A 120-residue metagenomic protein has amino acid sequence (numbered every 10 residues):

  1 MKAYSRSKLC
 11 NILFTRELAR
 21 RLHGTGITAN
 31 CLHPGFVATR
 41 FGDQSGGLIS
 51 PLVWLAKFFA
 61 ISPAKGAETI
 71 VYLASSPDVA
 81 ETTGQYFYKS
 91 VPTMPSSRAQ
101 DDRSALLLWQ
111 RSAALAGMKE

Functional and structural regions predicted by a protein language model:
M1-I27, H33-A56: Catalytic loop of short-chain dehydrogenase/reductase
S7, C31, W54-M94, Q100-L106 (+1 more regions): C-terminal helical subdomain
T15-A19, V71, W109, A113: Non-transmembrane alpha-helical segments in soluble domains of secreted/periplasmic/extracellular proteins
L18-R21, A80, V91, K119: Generic hydrophobic alpha-helical segments
D43, R98-A99: Short glycine/threonine-rich loop-to-helix capping motif typified by GTGT followed within a few residues by an Asp-Pro
G46-G47, D78, G117: A generic structural signal for secondary-structure junctions that act as hinges or helix/strand caps at the edges
A114-E120: Generic C-terminal helix-cap and adjacent flexible tail
